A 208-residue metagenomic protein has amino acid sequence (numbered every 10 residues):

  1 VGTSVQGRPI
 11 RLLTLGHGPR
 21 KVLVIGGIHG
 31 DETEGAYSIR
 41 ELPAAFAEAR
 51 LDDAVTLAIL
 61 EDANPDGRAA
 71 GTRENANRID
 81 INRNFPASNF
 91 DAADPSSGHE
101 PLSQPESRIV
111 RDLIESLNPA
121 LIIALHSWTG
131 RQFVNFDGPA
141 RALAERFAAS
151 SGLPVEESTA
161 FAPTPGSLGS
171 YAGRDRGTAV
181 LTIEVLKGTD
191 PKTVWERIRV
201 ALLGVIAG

Functional and structural regions predicted by a protein language model:
V1-I10: Short glycine- and acidic-rich boundary segments immediately preceding or forming the N-terminal edge of structured
Q6, Q104-P105, P163-P165: Short gly/ser/thr-rich secondary-structure transition/capping motifs
G7, I81, I183: A residue-level signal for conserved active-site and pocket-lining positions in enzyme catalytic cores
R11-P19: Short beta-strand-to-loop junctions in surface cap/lid or active-site-entrance loops
T14, G71-R73, Y171-R174: Short glycine-biased active-site loop of nucleotidyltransferases that positions the nucleotide triphosphate and helps
P19-I25, T33-A160, T178, L186: Active-site/substrate-binding loop(s) of hydrolase catalytic cores
Q132-V134, A162-G208: Active-site-adjacent mobile loop/cap segments within catalytic or ligand-binding domains
